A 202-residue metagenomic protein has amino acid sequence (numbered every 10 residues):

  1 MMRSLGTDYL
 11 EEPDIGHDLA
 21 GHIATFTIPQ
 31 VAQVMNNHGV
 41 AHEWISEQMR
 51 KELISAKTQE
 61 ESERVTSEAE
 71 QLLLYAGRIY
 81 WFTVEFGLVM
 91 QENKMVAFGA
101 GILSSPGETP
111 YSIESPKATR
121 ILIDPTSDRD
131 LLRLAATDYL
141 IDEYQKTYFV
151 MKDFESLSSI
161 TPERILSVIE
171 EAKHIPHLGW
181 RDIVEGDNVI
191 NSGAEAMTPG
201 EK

Functional and structural regions predicted by a protein language model:
M1-G200: Core of folded catalytic or high-affinity ligand/protein-binding domains in predominantly eukaryotic proteins
